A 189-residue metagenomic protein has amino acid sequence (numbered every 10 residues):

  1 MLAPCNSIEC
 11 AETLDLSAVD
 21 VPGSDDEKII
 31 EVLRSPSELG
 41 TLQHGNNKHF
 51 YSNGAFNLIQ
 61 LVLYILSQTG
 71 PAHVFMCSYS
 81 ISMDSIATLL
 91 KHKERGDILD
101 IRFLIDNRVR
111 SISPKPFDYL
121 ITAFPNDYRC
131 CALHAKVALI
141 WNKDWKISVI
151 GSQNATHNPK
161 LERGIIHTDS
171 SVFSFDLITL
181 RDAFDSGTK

Functional and structural regions predicted by a protein language model:
M1-K189: PLD/PLD-like phosphodiesterase catalytic module centered on the HKD motif
